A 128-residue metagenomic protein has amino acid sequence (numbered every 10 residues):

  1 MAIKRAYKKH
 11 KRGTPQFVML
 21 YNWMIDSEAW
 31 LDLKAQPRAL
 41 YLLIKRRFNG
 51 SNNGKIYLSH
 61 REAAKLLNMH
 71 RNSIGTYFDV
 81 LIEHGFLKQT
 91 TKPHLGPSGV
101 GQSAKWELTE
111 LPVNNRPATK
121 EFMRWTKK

Functional and structural regions predicted by a protein language model:
M1-R61, K65-L66, H84, G101 (+1 more regions): Short recognition helix of helix-turn-helix/winged-helix DNA-binding domains
R47-K105, T109-P112: Winged helix-turn-helix DNA-binding recognition segment
A104-K128: Short, amphipathic alpha-helical interaction segments positioned at domain boundaries
